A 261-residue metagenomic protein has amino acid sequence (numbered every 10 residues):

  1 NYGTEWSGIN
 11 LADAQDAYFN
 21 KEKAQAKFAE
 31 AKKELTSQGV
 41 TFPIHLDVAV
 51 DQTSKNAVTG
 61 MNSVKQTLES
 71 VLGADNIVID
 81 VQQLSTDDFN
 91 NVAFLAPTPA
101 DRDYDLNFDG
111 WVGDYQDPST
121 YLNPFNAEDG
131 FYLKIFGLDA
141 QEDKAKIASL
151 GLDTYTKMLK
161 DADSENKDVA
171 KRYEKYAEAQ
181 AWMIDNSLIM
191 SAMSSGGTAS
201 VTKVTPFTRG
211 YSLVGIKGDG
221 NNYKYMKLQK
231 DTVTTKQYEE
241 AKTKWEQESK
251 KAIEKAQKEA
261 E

Functional and structural regions predicted by a protein language model:
Y2-E22, T36-T41, V92-A100, N123-K160 (+1 more regions): Short, solvent-exposed loop/beta-turn-alpha elements that line the ligand-binding surface or hinge of extracytoplasmic
A14-D114, S194, S249-E261: Ligand/substrate-recognition segments at binding pockets and active sites
E22, K27-E30, T98, D117 (+2 more regions): Alpha-helix capping and helix-coil boundary motifs
K27-T53, D153-K203, E259: Bilobed periplasmic-binding protein-like "clamshell/Venus-flytrap" ligand-binding domains
K33, E69-G73, T98, V112 (+7 more regions): Hydrophobic alpha-helix feature that most strongly marks membrane-spanning transmembrane helices and their immediate
T59-N62, P118-L122, K203-T205: Short, solvent-exposed loop/turn and secondary-structure capping segments
F89, Y104, F125, Y173-Y176: Aromatic side chains
